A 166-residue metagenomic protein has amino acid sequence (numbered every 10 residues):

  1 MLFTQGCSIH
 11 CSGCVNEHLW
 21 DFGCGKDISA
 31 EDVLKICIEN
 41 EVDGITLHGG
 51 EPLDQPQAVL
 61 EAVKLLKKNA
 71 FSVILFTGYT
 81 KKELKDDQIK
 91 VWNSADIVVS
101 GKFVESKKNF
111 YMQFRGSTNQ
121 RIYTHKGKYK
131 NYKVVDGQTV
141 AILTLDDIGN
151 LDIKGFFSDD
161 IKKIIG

Functional and structural regions predicted by a protein language model:
M1-H10: N-terminal pre-triad scaffold of radical SAM enzymes
F3, V15, T46, D152: Conserved beta-strand segments that form the floor/walls of ligand-binding pockets within enzyme and binding domains
C7, P52, F103: Hydrophobic pocket-lining residues within nucleotide cofactor-binding pockets
S12-V15, K163-I165: Short, glycine/acidic-enriched capping/hinge loops at junctions between secondary-structure elements
N16-F76, K81-K90: Conserved Radical SAM active-site core
N40, Y79, D86-G166: Auxiliary Fe-S-binding modules of radical SAM enzymes
